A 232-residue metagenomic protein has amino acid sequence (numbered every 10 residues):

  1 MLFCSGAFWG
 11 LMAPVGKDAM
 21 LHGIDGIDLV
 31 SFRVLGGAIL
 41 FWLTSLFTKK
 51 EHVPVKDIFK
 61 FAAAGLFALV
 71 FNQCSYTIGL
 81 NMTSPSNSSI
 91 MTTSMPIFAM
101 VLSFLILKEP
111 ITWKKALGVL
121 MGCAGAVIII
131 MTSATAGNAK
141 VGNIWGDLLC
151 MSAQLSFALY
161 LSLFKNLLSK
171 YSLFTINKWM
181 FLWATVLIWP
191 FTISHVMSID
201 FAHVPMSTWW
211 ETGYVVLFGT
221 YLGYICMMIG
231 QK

Functional and structural regions predicted by a protein language model:
M1-F32, A139-N166, V186, P190: Glycine-/small-residue-enriched transmembrane alpha-helix faces in small-molecule transporters and effluxers
L2-F3, K56-A64, I111-A124, Y171-F181: Cytoplasmic-side transmembrane-helix entry/capping segments in multi-pass membrane proteins
F8-A13, W42-T92, I128, V216-K232: Specific transmembrane alpha-helical segments of multi-pass solute transporters/efflux pumps, especially DMT/EamA
H22-G23, M82, K108-P110, K170 (+1 more regions): Helix-loop interface residues and adjacent transmembrane-helix termini in multi-pass membrane transporters, primarily
G23-S31, V53-F59, M131-S156, I193-Y214: Juxtamembrane helix-entry segments on the extracytoplasmic side of multipass membrane proteins
D28-I39, Q73-A116, A153: Specific alpha-helical transmembrane segments that line the substrate/conduction pathway and gating interfaces
G36-L40, M91-L105, L120, W183-P190 (+3 more regions): Alpha-helical transmembrane segments of compact multi-pass small-molecule transporters, enriched in specific families
F41, A62, L102, I111-S133 (+1 more regions): Hydrophobic transmembrane alpha-helices of multi-pass small-molecule transport proteins
